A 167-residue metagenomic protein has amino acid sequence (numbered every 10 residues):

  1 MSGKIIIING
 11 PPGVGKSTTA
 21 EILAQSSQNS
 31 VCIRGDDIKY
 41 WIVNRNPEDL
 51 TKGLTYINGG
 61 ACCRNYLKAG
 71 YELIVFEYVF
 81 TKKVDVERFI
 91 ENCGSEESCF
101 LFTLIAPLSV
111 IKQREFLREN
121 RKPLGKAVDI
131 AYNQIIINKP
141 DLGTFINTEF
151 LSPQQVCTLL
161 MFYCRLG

Functional and structural regions predicted by a protein language model:
I8: Hydrophobic anchor at the beta1->P-loop junction of P-loop NTPases
P11: P-loop (Walker A) phosphate-binding loop of NTP-binding proteins
V14: ATP-binding Walker
S17: Walker A/P-loop
A20-A61: Conserved substrate/cofactor phosphate-moiety recognition/catalytic segment in nucleotide-dependent phosphotransferases
L54-E96: Glycine-rich phosphate-binding loop used to anchor ATP phosphates in small-molecule kinases, encompassing both
S95-E115: Conserved phosphate-donor/acceptor-positioning beta-strand/loop module used by diverse small-molecule
L117-L159, G167: Small-molecule kinase domains that catalyze NTP-dependent phosphoryl transfer to phosphate-bearing small molecules
